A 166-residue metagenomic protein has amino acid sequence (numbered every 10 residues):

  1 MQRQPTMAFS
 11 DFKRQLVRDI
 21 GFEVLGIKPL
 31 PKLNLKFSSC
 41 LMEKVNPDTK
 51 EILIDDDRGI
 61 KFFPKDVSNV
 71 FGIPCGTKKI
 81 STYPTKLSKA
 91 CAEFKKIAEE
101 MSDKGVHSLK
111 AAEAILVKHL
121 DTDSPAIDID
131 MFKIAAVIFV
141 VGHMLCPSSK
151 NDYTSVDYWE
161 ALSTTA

Functional and structural regions predicted by a protein language model:
M1-D130: N-terminal leader regions that mediate targeting or early regulatory function
D66-N69, F139, H143: Residue-level signal for well-ordered alpha-helical scaffold segments within enzymatic catalytic domains
A112, K133-V137, V141: Extended HEAT/HEAT-like alpha-solenoid repeat tracts in very large eukaryotic scaffold/adaptor proteins
I129-K133, K150-N151: Helix-start/N-cap signature of alpha-helical segments
G142-L145, S149-A166: Alpha-helical bundle/repeat cores within regulatory domains of eukaryotic proteins
